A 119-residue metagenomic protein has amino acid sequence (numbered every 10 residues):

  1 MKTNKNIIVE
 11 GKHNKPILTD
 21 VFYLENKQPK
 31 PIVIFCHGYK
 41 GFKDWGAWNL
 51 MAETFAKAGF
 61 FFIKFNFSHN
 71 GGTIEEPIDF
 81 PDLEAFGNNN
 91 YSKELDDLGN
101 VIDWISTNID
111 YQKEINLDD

Functional and structural regions predicted by a protein language model:
M1-Q28: N-terminal cap/lid segment of alpha/beta-hydrolase-fold proteins
T3-K5, V9, H13, K43-F62 (+1 more regions): Generic detector of contiguous secondary-structure segments
P16, F61-I63, I105: Generic alpha-helical hydrophobic packing signal
E25-E76, F80: Short, surface-exposed "cap/lid" segments of acyl-processing enzymes
E84-D118: Alpha/beta-hydrolase active-site loop
